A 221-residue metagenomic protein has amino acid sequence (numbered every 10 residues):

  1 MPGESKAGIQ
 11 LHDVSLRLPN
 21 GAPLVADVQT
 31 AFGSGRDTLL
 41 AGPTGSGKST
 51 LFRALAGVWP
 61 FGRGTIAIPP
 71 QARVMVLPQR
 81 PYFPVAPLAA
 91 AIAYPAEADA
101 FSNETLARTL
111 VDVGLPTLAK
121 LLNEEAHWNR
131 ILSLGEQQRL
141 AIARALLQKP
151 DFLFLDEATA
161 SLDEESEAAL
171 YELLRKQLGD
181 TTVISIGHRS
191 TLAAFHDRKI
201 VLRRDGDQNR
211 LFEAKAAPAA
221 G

Functional and structural regions predicted by a protein language model:
S5-G8, S15-D27, S34, P60-R63: A short, flexible loop at the N-terminus of ABC-type nucleotide-binding domains that lies
A56: Helix-to-loop junction immediately C-terminal to a conserved catalytic motif
P81-H127: Conserved "ABC signature" C-loop
I142, I186: Hydrophobic anchor residue at the start of the ABC signature
K149: Conserved catalytic motifs of ABC-family nucleotide-binding domains
D156, L162-D163: ABC-family nucleotide-binding domains
E167-G179, T191: Helical segment within the ABC ATPase nucleotide-binding domain
